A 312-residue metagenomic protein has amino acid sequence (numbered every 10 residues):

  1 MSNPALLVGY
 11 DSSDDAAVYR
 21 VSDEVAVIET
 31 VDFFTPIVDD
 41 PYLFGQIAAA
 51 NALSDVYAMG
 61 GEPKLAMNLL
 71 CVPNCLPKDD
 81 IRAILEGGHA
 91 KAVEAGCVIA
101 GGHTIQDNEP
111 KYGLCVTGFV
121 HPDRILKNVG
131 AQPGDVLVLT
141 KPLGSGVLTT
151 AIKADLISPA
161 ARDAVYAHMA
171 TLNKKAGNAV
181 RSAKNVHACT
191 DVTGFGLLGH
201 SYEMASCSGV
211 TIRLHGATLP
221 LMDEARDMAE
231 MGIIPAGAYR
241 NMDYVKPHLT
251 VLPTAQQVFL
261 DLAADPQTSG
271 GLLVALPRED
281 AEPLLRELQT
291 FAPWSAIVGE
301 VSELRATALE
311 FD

Functional and structural regions predicted by a protein language model:
M1-D312: Helix-biased detector of long, well-ordered alpha-helical tracts
